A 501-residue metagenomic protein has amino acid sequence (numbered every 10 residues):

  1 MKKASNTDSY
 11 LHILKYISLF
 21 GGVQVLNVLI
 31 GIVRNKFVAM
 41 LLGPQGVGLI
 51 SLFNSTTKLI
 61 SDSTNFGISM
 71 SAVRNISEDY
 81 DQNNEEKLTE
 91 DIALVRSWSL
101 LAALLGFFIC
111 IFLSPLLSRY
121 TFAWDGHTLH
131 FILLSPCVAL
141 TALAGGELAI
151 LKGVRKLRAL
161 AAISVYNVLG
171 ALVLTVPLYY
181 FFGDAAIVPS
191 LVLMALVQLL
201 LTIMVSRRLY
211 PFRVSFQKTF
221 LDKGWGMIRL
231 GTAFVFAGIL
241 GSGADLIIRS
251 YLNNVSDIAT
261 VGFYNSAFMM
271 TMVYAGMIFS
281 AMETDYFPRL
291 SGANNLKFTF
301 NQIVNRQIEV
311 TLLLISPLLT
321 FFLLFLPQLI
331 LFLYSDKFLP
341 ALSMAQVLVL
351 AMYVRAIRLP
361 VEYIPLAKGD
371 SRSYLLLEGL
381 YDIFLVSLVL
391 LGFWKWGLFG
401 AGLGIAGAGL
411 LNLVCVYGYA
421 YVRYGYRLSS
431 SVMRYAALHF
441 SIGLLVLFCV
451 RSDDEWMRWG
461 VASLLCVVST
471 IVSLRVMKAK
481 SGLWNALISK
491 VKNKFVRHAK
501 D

Functional and structural regions predicted by a protein language model:
M1-G31, F53, E85-L94, T128 (+3 more regions): N-terminal membrane topogenesis motif
M1-I13, T202-D245, D285-Q302, R423-A436 (+2 more regions): Interhelical loop/hinge segments that connect adjacent transmembrane helices in multipass membrane
Y16-I32, V47, N167, L191-T202 (+5 more regions): Transmembrane helical elements of multi-pass membrane transporters/channels
F66-Q82, G153, A267, T271-I315 (+1 more regions): Helix-loop junctions and terminal segments of transmembrane helices in multi-pass membrane transport/translocation
A93-F122, L172-V173, Y180, I278 (+4 more regions): Alpha-helical transmembrane segments of multi-pass membrane transport and lipid-handling proteins
T128, I132, A161-Y210, G226 (+5 more regions): Hydrophobic alpha-helical transmembrane segments
A139-I163, A185, V349-Y381, A420-V422: Membrane-interface junctions at transmembrane-helix termini in multi-pass inner-membrane proteins
Y381, S430-N485, D501: Transmembrane alpha-helical segments of multi-pass transport proteins
